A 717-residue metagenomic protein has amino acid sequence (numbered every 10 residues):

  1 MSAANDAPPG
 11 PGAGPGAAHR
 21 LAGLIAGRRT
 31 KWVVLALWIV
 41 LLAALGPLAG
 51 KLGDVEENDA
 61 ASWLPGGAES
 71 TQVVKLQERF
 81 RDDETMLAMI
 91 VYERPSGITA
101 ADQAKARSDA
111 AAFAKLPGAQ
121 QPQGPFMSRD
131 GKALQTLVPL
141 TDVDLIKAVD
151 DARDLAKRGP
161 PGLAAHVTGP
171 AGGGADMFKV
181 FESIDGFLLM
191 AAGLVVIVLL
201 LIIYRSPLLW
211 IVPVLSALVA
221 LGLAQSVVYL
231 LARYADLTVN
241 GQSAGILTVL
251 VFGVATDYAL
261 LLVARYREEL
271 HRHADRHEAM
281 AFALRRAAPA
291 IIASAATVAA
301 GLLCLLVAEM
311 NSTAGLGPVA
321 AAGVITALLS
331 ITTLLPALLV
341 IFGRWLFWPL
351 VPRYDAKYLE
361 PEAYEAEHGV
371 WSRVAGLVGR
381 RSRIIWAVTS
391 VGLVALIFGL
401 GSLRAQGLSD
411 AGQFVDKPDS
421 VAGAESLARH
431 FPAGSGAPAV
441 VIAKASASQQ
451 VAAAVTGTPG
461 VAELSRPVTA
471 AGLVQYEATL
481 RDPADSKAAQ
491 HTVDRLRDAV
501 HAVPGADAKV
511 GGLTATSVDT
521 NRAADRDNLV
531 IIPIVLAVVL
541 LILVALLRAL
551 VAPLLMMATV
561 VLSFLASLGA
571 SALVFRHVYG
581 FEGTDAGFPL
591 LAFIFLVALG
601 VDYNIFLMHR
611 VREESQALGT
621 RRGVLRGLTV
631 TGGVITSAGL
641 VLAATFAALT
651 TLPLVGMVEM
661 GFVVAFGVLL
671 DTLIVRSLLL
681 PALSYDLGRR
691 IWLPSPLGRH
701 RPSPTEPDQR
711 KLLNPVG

Functional and structural regions predicted by a protein language model:
M1-G53, A119, L140-A405, G505 (+1 more regions): Membrane-embedded transmembrane helical bundles of large multi-pass transporters/channels
P8-P9, K31, A61-A68, G97-A100: A short N-terminal beta->alpha junction/helix N-cap motif
G12, G16, L64-T71, E365-G369 (+1 more regions): Conserved phosphate-coordination/catalytic loops
L52-E56, T85-A88, Y92: Short, conserved active-site loops that position catalytic residues or coordinate cofactors/metal ions across diverse
D54-A61, Q406-D410: Ser/Thr/Pro/Gly-rich low-complexity linker/stalk segments immediately outside membranes or between
G66-A88, P95-G174, L400-G583, I605 (+1 more regions): Structured non-transmembrane domains adjacent to transmembrane bundles in polytopic membrane proteins
